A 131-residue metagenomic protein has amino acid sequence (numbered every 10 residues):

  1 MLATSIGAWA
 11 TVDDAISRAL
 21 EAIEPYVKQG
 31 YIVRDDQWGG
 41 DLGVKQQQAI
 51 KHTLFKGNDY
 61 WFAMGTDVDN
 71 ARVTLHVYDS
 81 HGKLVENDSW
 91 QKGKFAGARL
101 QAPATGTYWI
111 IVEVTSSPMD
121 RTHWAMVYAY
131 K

Functional and structural regions predicted by a protein language model:
S5-G7: N-terminal signal peptide c-region/cleavage motif recognized by signal peptidases
T11-V27, Y31, T107-K131: C-terminal edge strands of extracellular/lumenal beta-sandwich accessory domains
V33-Q37, H81-D88: Surface-exposed loop/edge segments in extracytoplasmic proteins
D36-Q46, W90-Q91: Extracellular beta-rich ligand/substrate-recognition surface
V44, K56, A104-T105: Surface-exposed loops/turns
A49-D67, W109-V112: Hydrophobic beta-strand segments within beta-rich accessory/binding domains
I50-K51, F95-A102: Exposed aromatic-hydrophobic patches
V68-L84: Short, surface-exposed beta-strand/strand-loop-strand elements in extracellular ectodomains
